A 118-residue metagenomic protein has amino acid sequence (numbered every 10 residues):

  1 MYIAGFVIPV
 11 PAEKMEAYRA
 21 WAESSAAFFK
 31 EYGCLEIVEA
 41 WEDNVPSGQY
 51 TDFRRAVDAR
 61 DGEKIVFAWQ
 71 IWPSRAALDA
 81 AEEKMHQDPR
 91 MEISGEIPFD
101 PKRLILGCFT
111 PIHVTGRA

Functional and structural regions predicted by a protein language model:
M1-S24: Long, hydrophobic N-terminal alpha-helical segment
I3-V10, G48-M85: Short, well-ordered beta-strand segments in beta-rich or mixed alpha/beta enzyme and ligand-binding folds
A12-K14, A76, I112: Residues that cap or initiate secondary-structure elements
E16-Y18, Q49, L78-A80, G116-A118: Short acidic, gly/pro-rich beta-turn/loop elements at beta-sheet edges and active-site/ligand-binding grooves
A17, I37, I65-A68: Acidic, low-complexity intrinsically disordered regions
R19-S25, A81-P89: Short amphipathic alpha-helices in soluble, non-transmembrane regions that often serve as interface/regulatory elements
S24-E31, W72: A short, compositionally biased N-terminal segment around positions ~18-40 that is enriched in charged/polar residues
K30, L35-D61, H86, R90-A118: Glycine-rich beta-strand-turn "strand-cap" elements at beta-sheet edges
